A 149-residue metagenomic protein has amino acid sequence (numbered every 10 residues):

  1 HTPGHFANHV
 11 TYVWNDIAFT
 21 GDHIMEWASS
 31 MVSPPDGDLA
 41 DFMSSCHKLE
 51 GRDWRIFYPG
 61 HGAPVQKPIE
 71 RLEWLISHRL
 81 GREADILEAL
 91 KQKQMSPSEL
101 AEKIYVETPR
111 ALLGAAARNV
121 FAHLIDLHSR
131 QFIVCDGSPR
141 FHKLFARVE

Functional and structural regions predicted by a protein language model:
H1-D85: Metallo-beta-lactamase
E88-E149: C-terminal regulatory/interaction regions
